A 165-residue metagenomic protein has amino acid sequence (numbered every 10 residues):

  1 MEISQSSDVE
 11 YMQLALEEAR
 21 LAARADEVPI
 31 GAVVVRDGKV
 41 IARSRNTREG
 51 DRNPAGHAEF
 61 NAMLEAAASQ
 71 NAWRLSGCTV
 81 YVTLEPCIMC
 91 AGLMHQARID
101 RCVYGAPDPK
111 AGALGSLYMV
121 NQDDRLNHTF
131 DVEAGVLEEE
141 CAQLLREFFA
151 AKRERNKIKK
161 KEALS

Functional and structural regions predicted by a protein language model:
M1-A22, P86-M89, L93-S165: Zinc-dependent deaminase
A15, A19-A22, A58, A62-A66: Stable alpha-helical structural segments in soluble proteins, enriched in small hydrophobic residues
D26-I30, S76: Short, basic and Ser/Thr-rich N-terminal targeting/leader segments
I30-G38: Short beta-strand scaffold segments in enzyme catalytic cores
G50-F60: A short, polar/charged loop-to-alpha-helix boundary motif
F60-A97, R101: Helix-adjacent hinge/juxtasegments
